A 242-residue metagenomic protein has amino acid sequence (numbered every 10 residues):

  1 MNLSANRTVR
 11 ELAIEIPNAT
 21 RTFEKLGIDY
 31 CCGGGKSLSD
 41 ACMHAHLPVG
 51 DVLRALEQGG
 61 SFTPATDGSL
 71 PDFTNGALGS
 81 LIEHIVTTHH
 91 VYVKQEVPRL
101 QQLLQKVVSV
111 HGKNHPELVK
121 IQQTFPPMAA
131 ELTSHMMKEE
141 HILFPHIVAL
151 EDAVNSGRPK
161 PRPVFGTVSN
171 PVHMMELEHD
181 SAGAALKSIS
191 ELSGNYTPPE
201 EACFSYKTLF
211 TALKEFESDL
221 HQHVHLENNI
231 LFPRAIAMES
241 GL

Functional and structural regions predicted by a protein language model:
M1-L242: Small-residue-biased structural context
